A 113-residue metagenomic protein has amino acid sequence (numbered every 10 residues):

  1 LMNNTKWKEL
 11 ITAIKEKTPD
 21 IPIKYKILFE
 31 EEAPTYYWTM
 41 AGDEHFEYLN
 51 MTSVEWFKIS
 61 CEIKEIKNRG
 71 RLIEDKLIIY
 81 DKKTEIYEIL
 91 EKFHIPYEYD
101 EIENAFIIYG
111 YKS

Functional and structural regions predicted by a protein language model:
L1-D100, Y111-S113: Structured alpha/beta or helical-core interaction and ligand-binding surfaces enriched in interleaved
A105-Y109: Minor-groove-contacting beta-hairpin "wing" of winged helix-turn-helix DNA-binding domains
